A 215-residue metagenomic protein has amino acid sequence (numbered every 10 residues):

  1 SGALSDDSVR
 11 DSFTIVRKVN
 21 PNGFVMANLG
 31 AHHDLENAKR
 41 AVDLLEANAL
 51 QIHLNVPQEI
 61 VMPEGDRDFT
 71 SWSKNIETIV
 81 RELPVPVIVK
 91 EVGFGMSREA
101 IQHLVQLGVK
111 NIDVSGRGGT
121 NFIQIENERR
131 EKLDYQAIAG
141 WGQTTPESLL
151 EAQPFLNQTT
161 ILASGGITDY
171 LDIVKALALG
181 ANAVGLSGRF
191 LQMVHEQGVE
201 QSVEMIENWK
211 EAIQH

Functional and structural regions predicted by a protein language model:
S1, F24, D113, V184-L186: Short hydrophobic alpha-helical runs that function as membrane-insertion/retention elements
S1-Q102, E131, Y135: Active-site entrance/lid segments in N-terminal catalytic domains of soluble metabolic enzymes
V19, H53, E82, L107 (+5 more regions): Change "in soluble alpha/beta enzymes" to "in soluble alpha/beta proteins
G30, G93-G95, G116-G119, G140 (+2 more regions): Glycine-centered flexibility motif
D34-L44, F94-N111, E151-N157, A163 (+1 more regions): Catalytic cores of alpha/beta
A49-K74, A100-E151, M193, Q197: Glycine/Thr-rich beta-alpha phosphate-binding loop at enzyme active sites
H53, E91, S115-G116, G165 (+1 more regions): Short beta->alpha connector loops at strand-helix junctions that form conserved, small/polar/Pro-enriched
Q136-T160, T168-H215: Alpha/beta catalytic cores of nucleotide-metabolism and tRNA/nucleoside-modifying enzymes
